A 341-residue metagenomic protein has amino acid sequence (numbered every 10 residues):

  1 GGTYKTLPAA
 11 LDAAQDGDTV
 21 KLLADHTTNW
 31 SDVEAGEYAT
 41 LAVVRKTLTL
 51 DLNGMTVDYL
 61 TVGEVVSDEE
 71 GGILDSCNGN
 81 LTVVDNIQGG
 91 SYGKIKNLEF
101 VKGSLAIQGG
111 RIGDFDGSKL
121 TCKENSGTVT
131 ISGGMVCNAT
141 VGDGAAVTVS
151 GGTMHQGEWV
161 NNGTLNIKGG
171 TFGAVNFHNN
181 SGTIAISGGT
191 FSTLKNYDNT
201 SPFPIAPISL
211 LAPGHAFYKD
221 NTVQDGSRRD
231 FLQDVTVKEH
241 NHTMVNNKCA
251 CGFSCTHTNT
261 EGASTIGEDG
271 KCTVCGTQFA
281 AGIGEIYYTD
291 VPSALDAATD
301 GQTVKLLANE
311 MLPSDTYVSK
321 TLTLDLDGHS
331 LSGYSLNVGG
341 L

Functional and structural regions predicted by a protein language model:
G1-D32, A281-L307: Acidic Gly/Asp/Thr-rich repetitive segments characteristic of extracellular carbohydrate-active and adhesion proteins
G1-K5, T56, T61, N80 (+10 more regions): Extracellular adhesion/carbohydrate-binding repeat motifs centered on closely spaced tryptophans
Q15, V43-T47, L52, C77-G79 (+11 more regions): Parallel beta-helix/beta-solenoid
D18-D25, T128, A146-G151, S254 (+2 more regions): Short, basic/low-complexity N-terminal boundary segments at the transition from targeting/disordered tails
T19-L48, L52-Y59, T303-S332: N-terminal extracellular ligand-recognition/capping segment immediately after the signal peptide
W30-G36, S67, L120, N199-F203: Short, flexible/disordered intra-domain loops and linkers
L48-L98, Q108-R111, T323-L341: Right-handed parallel beta-helix/beta-spiral solenoid domain characteristic of secreted/periplasmic
